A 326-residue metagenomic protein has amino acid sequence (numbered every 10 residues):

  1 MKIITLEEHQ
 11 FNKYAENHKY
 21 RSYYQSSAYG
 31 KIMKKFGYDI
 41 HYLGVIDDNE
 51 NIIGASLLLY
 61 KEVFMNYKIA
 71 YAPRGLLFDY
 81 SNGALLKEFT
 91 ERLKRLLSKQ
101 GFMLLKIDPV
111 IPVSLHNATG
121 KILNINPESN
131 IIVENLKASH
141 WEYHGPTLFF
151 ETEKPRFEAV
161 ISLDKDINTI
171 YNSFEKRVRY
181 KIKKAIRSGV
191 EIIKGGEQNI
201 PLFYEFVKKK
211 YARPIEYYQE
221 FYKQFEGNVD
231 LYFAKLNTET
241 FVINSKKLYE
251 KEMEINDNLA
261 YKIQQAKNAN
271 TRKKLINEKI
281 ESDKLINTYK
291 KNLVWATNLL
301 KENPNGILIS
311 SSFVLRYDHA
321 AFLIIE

Functional and structural regions predicted by a protein language model:
I3-N49, I53-M65, W141-T152, V160-D166 (+1 more regions): A conserved beta-strand-loop-helix scaffold within acyl/acetyltransferase catalytic domains
Y67-E151, L202, K291, P304-I309 (+1 more regions): Acyl-donor binding region in acyl/amide transferases
P155: Active-site neighborhood for divalent-cation/phosphate handling
